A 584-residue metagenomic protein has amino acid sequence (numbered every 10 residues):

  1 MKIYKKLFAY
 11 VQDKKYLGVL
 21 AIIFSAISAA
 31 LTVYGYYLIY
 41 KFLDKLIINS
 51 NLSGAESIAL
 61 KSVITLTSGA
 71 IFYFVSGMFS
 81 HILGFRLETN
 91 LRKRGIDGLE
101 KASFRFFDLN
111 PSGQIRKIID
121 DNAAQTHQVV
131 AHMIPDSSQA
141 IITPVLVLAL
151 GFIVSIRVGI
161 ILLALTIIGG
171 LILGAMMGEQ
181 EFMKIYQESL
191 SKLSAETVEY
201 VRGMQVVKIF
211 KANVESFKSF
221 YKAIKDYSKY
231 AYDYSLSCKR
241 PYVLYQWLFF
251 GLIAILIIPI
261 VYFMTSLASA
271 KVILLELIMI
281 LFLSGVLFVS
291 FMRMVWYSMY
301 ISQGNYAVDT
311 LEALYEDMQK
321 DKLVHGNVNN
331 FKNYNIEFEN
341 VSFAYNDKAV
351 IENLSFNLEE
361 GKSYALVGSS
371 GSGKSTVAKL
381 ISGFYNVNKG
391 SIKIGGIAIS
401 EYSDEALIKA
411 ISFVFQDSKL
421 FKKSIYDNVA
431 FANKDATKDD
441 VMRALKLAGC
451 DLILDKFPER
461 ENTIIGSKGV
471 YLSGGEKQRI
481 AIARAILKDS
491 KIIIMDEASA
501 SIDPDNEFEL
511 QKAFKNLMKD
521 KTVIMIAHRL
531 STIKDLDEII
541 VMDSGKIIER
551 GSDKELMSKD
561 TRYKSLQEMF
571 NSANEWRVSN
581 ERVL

Functional and structural regions predicted by a protein language model:
M1-L31, L52-I58, S80, Q125 (+5 more regions): Membrane-integrated ABC transporters
A9-Y16, F104, D121-V130, I134 (+6 more regions): An intracellular "coupling" helix at the cytosolic face of ABC transporter transmembrane type-1 domains
Y16-T32, I47-E88, L275-F282, V289: Transmembrane-helix motif of ABC transporter permease domains
I27-Y40, S68-I71, P135-M177, L236-S284: A hydrophobic transmembrane-helix motif
L193, A212, K239, L287-E316 (+1 more regions): Cytosolic ends of transmembrane helices, especially the final helix of ABC transmembrane type-1 domains
S382: Helix-to-loop junction immediately C-terminal to a conserved catalytic motif
F415-S467, D489-I494, D505, A513 (+1 more regions): Conserved "ABC signature" C-loop
K512, R529, K534-L584: C-terminal portion of ABC ATPase nucleotide-binding domains
